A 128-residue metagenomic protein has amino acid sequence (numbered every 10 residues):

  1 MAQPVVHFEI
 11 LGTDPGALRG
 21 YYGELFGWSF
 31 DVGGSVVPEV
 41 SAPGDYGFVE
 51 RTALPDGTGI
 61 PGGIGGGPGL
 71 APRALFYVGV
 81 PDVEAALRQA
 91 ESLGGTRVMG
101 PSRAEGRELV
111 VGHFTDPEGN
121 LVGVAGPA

Functional and structural regions predicted by a protein language model:
A2, E9-G57, E105: Core segments of cupin and vicinal oxygen chelate
V5-T13, G65-E91, V110-T115: Vicinal oxygen chelate
I10, L87-A128: Vicinal oxygen chelate
G47-T52, I64, F114, V124: Short beta-strand element of the conserved SAM-dependent methyltransferase core
A53, G66-P68, A128: Short, low-complexity Ser/Thr-rich regulatory SLiMs
P55-I60, N120-V122: Short, charged/polar, Gly/Pro-enriched secondary-structure boundary elements
G59-G62, G100: A short, acidic/glycine-rich surface segment
